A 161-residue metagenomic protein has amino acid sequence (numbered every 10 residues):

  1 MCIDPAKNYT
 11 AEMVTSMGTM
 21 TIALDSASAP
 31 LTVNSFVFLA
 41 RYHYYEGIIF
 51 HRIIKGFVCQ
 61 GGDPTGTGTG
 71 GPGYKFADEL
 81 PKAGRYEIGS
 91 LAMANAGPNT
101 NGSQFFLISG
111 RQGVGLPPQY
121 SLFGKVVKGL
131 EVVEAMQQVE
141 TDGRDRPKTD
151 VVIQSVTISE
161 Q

Functional and structural regions predicted by a protein language model:
M1-Q161: Cyclophilin-like peptidyl-prolyl cis-trans isomerases
